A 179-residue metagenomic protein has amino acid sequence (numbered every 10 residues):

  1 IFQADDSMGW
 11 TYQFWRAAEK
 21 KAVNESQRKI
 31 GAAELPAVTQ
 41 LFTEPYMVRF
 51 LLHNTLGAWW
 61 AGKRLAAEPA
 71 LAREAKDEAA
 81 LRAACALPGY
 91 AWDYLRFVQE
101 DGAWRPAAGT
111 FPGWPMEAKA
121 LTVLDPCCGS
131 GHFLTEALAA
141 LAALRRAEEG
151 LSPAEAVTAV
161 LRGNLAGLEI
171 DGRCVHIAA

Functional and structural regions predicted by a protein language model:
I1-V160, C174: Class I S-adenosyl-L-methionine
L165-E169: Conserved SAM-binding motif I beta-strand of class I
A178: Conserved SAM-binding loop
